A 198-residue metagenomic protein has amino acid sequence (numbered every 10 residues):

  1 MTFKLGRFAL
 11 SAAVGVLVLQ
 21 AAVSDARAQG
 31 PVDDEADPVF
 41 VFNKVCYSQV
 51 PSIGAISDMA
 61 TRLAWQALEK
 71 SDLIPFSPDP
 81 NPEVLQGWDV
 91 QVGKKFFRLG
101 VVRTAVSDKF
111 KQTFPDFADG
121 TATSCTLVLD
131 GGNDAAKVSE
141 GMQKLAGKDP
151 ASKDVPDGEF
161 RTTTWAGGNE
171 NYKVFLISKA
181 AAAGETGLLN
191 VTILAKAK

Functional and structural regions predicted by a protein language model:
M1-A12: Bacterial N-terminal signal peptides that target proteins for export
F8, D25, I53-I56: Signals and flexible motifs at protein termini associated with secretion
V16-A26: C-terminal segment of classical bacterial N-terminal signal peptides
V23, P31-D33, T113-F117: Short, compositionally biased low-complexity segments
G30-F110: N-terminal leader/targeting segments
Q86, V90-R161: Long, charged/polar, surface-exposed segments that mediate recognition or autoinhibition
P150-K198: Glycine-rich, aromatic-bearing surface loops/beta-hairpins
